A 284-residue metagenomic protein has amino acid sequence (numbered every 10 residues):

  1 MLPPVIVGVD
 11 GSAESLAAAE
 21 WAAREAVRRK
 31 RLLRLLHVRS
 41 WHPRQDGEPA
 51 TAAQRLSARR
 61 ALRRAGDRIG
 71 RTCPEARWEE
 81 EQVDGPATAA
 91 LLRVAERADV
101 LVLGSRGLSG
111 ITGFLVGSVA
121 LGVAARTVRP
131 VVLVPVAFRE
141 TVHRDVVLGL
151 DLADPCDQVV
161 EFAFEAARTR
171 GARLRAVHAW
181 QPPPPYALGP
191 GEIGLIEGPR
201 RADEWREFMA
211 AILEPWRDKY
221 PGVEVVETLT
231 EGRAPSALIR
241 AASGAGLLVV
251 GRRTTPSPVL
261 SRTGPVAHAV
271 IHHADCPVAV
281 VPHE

Functional and structural regions predicted by a protein language model:
M1, E14, P49-A52, R68-L101 (+3 more regions): Structural beta-alpha unit
M1-A52, D145-I196, R217-K219, E224-V225 (+1 more regions): Small/aliphatic-rich secondary-structure junction motif
R29-R31, A76, R129, A172-R173 (+1 more regions): Short glycine/serine/threonine/alanine-rich loop segments
R34-L36, E79-V83, V132, R175-V177 (+2 more regions): General small-molecule cofactor/ligand-binding pocket signal
T51-R60, L195-W205: A short acidic, glycine-rich active-site loop that binds or catalyzes chemistry on phosphate/adenosine moieties
E80, L103-G122, H143, L247-H272: Glycine-rich, Arg-bearing micro-motifs that act as flexible, cationic patches
V102-S105, V131-V136, V278-P282: Short beta-strand elements of ligand-binding domains
V119-A137: Short, structured interface segments
